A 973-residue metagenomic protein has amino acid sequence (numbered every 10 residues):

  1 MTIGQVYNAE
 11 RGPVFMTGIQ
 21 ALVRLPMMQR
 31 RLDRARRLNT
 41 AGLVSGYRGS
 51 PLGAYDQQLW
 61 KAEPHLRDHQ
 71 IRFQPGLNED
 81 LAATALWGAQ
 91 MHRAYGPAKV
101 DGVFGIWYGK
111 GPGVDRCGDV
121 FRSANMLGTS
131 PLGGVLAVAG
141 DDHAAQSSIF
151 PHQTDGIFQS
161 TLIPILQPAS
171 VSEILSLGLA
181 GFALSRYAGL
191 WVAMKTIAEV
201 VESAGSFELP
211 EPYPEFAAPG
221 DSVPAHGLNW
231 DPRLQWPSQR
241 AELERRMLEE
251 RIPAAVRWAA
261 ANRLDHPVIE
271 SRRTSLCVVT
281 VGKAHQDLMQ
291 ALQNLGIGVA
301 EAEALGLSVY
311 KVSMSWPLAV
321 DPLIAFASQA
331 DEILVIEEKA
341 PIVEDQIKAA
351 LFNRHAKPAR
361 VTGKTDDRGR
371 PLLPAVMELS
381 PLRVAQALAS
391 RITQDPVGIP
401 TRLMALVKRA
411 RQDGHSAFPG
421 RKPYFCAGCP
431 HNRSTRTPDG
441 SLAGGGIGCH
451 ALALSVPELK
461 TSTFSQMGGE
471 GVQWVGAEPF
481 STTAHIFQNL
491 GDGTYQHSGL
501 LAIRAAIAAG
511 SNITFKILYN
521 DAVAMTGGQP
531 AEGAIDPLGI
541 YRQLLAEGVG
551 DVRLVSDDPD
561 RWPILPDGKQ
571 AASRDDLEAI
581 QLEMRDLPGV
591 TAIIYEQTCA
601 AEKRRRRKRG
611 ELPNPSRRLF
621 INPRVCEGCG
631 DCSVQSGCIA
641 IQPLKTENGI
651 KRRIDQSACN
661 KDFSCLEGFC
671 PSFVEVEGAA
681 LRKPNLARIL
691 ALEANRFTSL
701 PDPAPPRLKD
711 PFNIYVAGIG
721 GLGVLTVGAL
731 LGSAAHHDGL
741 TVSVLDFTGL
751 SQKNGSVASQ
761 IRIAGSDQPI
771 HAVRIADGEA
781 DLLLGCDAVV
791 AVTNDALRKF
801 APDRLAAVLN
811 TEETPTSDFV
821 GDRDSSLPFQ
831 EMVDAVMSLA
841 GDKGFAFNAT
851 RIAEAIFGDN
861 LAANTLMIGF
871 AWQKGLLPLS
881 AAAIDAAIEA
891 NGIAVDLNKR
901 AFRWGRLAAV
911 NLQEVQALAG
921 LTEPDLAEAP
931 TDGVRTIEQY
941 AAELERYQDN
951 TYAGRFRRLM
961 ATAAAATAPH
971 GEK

Functional and structural regions predicted by a protein language model:
M1-L25, Q29, P168-F425, P430-H431 (+4 more regions): Flexible, low-complexity linker and terminal segments
M1-V171, I197-E199, S271-S275, V279 (+3 more regions): Thiamine diphosphate
A54-W60, A85-G88, D115-V120, A145-Q153 (+24 more regions): Short acidic, glycine/serine/threonine-rich loops at helix termini
Q58-L66, Q290-S308, G732-T741, S838-L839: Short helix-loop-beta junction
V114, L538, Q543, E675-A717 (+1 more regions): Active-site cofactor/cluster-binding pocket
T129, G140, V456-E458, V472 (+2 more regions): Catalytic or ion-translocation cores adjacent to nucleophile or general acid/base/metal-coordination motifs in diverse
D141-W191, I197, G227-Q235, Q239-R240 (+5 more regions): Conserved thiamine diphosphate
